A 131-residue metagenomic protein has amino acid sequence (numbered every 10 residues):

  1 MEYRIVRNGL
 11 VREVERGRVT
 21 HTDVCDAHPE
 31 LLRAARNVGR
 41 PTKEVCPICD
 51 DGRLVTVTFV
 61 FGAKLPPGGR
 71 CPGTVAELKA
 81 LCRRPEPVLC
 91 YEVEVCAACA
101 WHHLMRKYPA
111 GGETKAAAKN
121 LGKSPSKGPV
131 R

Functional and structural regions predicted by a protein language model:
M1-V88, W101-R131: N-terminal pre-domain and mature-chain start segments
C90-A98: Helix-rich interaction surfaces within compact, conserved domain-sized segments that mediate assembly or partner
